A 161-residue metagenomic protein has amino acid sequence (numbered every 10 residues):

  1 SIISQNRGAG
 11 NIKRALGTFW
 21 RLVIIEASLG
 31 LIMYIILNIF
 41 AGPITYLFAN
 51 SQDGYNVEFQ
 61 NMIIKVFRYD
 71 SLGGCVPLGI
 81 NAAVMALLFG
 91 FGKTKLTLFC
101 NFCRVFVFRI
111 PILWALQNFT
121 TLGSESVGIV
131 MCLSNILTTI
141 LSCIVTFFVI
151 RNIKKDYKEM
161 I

Functional and structural regions predicted by a protein language model:
S1-I35, I39-A41, L78-C100: Small-residue-rich hydrophobic transmembrane alpha-helices
V23-E26, F67, S71, N101-F102 (+1 more regions): Residue-level recognition of transmembrane alpha-helices in multi-pass small-molecule transporters/permeases
I32-V57: Short membrane-interface helical motifs at transmembrane helix boundaries in multi-pass membrane transporters
I35, L72-A83, F102-P111, C132 (+1 more regions): Hydrophobic alpha-helical transmembrane bundles that constitute the permease/transmembrane domains of multi-pass
L37, A86, I112-L113, Q117 (+1 more regions): Structural signal for membrane-spanning alpha-helices in multi-pass inner-membrane proteins, emphasizing helix cores
P43, V105-I140, K154-Y157: Membrane-interface helix-loop junctions in multi-pass transport and translocation proteins
Y55-V84: Alpha-helical transmembrane segments of multi-pass membrane proteins
V149-I161: Cytosolic juxtamembrane C-terminal amphipathic helix followed by a basic/polar low-complexity tail immediately after
